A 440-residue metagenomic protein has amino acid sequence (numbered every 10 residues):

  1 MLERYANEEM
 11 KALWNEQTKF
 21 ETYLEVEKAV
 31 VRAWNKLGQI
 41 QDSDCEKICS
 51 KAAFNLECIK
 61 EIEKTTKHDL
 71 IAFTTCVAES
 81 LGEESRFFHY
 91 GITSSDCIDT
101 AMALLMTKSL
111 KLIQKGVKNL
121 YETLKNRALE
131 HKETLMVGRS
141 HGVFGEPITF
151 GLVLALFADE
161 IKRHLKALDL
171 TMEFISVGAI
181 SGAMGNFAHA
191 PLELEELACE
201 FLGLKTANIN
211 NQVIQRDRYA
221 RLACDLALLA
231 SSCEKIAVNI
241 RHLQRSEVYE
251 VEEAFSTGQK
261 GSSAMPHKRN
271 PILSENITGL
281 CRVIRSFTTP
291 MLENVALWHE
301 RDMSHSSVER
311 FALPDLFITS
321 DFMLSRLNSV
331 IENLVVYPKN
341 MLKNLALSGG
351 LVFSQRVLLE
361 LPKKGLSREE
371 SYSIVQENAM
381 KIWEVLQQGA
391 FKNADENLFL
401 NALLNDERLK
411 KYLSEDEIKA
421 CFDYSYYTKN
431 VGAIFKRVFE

Functional and structural regions predicted by a protein language model:
M1-F187, L192-L197, T206, Q259-S262 (+3 more regions): A helix-coil-helix interface module used to build multimeric assemblies and to scaffold catalytic/cofactor sites
K11-N15, C58-K60, Q259-G279, R301-D315 (+4 more regions): Short beta-alpha connecting loops at secondary-structure transitions that line or flank enzyme active sites
V30-A33, I113, V117-L120, L124-R127 (+13 more regions): Amphipathic alpha-helices that form helix-helix packing interfaces
R32, L105-V117, L226-K235, I240 (+1 more regions): Alpha-helical support elements that line or immediately flank enzyme active sites and cofactor-binding pockets
L129-G151, E250-G261, H267-K268, H299-V308 (+1 more regions): Glycine-rich cofactor-pocket loops
H164, Q212-H305: Glycine-rich anion/phosphate-binding loop at the beta-strand->alpha-helix junction
E195-Q212, R216: Active-site-adjacent "gating/activation" loops or surface patches in catalytic cores
V283-L366, I374: Long, amphipathic alpha-helical stalk/connector segments used for oligomerization, subunit docking, or mechanical
